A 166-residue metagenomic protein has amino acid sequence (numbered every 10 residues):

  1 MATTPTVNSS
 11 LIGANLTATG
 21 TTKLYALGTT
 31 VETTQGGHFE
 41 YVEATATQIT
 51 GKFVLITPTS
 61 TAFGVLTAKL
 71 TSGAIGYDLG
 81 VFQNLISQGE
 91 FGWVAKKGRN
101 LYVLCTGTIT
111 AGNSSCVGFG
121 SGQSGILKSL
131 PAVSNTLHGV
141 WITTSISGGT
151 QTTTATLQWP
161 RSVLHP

Functional and structural regions predicted by a protein language model:
A2-P166: Glycine-anchored, exposed beta-strand/edge motif detector
